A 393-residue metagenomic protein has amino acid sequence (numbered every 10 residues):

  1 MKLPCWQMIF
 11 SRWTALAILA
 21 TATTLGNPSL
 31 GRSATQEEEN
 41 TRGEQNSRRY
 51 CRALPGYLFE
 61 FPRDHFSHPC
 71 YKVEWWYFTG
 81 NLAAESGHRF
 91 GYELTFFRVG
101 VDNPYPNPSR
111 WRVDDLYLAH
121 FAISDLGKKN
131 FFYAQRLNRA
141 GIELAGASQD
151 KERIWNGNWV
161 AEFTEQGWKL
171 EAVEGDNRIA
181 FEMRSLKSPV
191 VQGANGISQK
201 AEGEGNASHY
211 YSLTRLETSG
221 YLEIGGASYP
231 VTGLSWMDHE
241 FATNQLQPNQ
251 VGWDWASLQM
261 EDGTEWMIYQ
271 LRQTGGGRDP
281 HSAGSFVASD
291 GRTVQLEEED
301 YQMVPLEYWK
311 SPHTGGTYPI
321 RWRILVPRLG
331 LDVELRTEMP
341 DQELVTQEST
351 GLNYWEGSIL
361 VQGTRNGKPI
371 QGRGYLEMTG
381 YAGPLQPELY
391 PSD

Functional and structural regions predicted by a protein language model:
K2-P4, G31-D393: Structured soluble/peripheral alpha/beta segments that form catalytic or ligand/cofactor-binding pockets
M8-I9, I18: Short hydrophobic transmembrane-like helices used for membrane targeting/insertion
T14-T24: Bacterial N-terminal signal peptides
A20, S29-G31: Cleavable N-terminal signal peptides
